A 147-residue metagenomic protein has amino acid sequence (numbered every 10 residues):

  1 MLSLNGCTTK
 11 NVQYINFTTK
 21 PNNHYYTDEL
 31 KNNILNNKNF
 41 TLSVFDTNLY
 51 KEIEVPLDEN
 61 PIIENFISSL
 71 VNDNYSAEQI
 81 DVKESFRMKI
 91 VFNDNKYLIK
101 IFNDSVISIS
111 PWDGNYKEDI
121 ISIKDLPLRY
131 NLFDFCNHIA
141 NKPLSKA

Functional and structural regions predicted by a protein language model:
M1-N5: Sec-dependent bacterial lipoprotein signal peptides
C7-A147: Function-determining sites in protein domains
